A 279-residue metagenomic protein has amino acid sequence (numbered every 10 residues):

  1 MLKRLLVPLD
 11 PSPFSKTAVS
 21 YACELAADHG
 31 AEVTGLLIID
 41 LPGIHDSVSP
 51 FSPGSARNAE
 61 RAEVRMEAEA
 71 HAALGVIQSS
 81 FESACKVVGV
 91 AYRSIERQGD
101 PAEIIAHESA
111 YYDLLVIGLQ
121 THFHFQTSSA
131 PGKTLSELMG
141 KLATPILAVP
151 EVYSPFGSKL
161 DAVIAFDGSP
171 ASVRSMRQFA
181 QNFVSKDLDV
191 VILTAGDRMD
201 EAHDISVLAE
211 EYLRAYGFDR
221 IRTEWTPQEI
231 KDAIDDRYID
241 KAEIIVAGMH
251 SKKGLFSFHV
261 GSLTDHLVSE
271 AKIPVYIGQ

Functional and structural regions predicted by a protein language model:
M1-R61, K141, S158-W225, D232: Small/aliphatic-rich secondary-structure junction motif
S15, V19, S94, A102-S154 (+1 more regions): Gly/Ser-rich helix-loop-strand patches that form or flank binding pockets for ribonucleotide-derived cofactors
C23, S136, R177, D236 (+1 more regions): Active-site phosphate/pyrophosphate- and oxyanion-stabilizing loops and adjacent acidic/basic residues in soluble
A26, C85, S109, M139 (+4 more regions): A generic structural signal for well-ordered alpha-helical segments
D40, G75-L115, A215-I245, M249-F258 (+1 more regions): Structural beta-alpha unit
S49-F51, S109-A110, G132, A162-I164 (+1 more regions): Short low-complexity, flexible loop/linker segments enriched in glycine and/or proline with clustered acidic
R57-A73: A short acidic, glycine-rich active-site loop that binds or catalyzes chemistry on phosphate/adenosine moieties
